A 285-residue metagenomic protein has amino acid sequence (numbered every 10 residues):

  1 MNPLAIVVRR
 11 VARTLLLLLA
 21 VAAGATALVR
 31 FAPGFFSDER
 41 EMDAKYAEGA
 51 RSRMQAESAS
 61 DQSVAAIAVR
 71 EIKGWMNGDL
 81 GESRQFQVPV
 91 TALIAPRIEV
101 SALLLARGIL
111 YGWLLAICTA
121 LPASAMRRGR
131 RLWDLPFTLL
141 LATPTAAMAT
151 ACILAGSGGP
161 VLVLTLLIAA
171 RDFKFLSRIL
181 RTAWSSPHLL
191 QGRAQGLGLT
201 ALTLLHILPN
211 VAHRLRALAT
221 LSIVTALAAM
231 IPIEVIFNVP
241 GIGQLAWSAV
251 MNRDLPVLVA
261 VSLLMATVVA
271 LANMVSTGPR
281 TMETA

Functional and structural regions predicted by a protein language model:
M1-I6, T26, R30, R84 (+4 more regions): Transmembrane-helix boundary motif in ABC transporter permease subunits
L4-R9, R181-L218: Amphipathic cytosolic juxtamembrane alpha-helices at the membrane-cytosol interface of multi-pass membrane transporters
A12-G24, T200-I233: Transmembrane alpha-helices
L17-V69, P160: Hydrophobic alpha-helical transmembrane segments of membrane transport/permease proteins and related membrane-embedded
S60-I117: An internal, D/E-rich "acidic patch" concept
G108-I117, V163-L167, I242-R280: Hydrophobic alpha-helical transmembrane segments of polytopic membrane proteins
W133-A170, L255: Generic hydrophobic transmembrane alpha-helix motif, especially the helices
S157-R193, G198: Membrane-cytosol interface at the C-terminal ends of specific transmembrane alpha-helices in multi-pass membrane
